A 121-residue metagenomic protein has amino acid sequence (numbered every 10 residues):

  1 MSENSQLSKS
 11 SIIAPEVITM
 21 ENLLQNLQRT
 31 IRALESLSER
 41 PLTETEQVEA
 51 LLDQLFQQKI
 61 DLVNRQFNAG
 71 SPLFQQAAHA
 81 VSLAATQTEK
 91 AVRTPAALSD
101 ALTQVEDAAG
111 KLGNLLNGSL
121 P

Functional and structural regions predicted by a protein language model:
E3-T94: Short amphipathic alpha-helical segments that predominantly mediate membrane engagement
S82-P121: Short, cationic, amphipathic peptide segments
